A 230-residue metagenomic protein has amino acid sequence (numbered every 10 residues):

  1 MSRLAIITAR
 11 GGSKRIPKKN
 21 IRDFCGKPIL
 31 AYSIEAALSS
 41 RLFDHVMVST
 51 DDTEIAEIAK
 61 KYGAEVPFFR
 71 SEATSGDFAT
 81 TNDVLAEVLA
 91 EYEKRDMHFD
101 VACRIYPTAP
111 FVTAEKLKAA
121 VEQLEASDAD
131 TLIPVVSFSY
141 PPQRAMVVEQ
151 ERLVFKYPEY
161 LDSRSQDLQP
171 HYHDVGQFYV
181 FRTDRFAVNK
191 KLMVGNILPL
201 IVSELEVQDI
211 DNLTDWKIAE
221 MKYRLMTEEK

Functional and structural regions predicted by a protein language model:
M1-P17: N-terminal nucleotide-binding beta1-loop-alpha1 segment
I29-H45, E57: A short, N-terminal amphipathic alpha-helix
F43, M97-F99, A126-A129: Short, high-confidence coil segments that cap the C-terminus of an alpha-helix and link into the following beta-strand
F43-M47, D130, L205-E206: Short active-site oxyanion
E54-V101, V112-E115, A119-E122: Short phosphate-binding loop-to-helix
D83, P110-N196: Conserved core of the sugar-phosphate nucleotidyltransferase
H171-K230: Conserved alpha/beta core of the MobA/IspD/sugar-nucleotide pyrophosphorylase nucleotidyltransferase superfamily
